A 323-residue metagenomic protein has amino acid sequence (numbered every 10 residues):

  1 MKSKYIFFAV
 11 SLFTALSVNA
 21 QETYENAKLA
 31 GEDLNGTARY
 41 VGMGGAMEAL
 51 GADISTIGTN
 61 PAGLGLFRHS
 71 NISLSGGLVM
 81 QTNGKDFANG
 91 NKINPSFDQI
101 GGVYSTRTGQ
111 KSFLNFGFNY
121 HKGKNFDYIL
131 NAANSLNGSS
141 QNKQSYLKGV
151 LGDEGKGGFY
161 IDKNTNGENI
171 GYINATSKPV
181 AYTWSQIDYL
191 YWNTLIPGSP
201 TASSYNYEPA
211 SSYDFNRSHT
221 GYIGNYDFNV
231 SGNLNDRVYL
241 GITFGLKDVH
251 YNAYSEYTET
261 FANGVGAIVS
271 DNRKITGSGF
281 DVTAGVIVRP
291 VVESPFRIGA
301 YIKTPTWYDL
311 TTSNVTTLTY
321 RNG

Functional and structural regions predicted by a protein language model:
M1-E25: Bacterial Sec-dependent N-terminal signal peptides
Q21-N35, Y40-V41, D98, S105-G323: Outer-membrane beta-barrel porins/channels
E22-M47, L64-T82: Transmembrane beta-strand segments of Gram-negative outer membrane beta-barrel proteins
V41, T59, L78-G84, A88 (+1 more regions): Transmembrane beta-barrel domains of bacterial outer-membrane proteins
V41-S55, D86-N89, Y213-H219: Asp/Glu-centered strand-loop micro-motifs enriched in Gly/Pro and often flanked by an aromatic residue
A46-G51, I57-S70, T106-G109: Outer-membrane beta-barrel pore proteins
L66, M80-G84, N125-Y128, Y251: Short active-site-adjacent helix-start/loop capping segments
K85-I100, Y104: Aromatic/His-enriched, Gly/Pro-containing loop or helix-boundary segments that lie immediately adjacent to catalytic
